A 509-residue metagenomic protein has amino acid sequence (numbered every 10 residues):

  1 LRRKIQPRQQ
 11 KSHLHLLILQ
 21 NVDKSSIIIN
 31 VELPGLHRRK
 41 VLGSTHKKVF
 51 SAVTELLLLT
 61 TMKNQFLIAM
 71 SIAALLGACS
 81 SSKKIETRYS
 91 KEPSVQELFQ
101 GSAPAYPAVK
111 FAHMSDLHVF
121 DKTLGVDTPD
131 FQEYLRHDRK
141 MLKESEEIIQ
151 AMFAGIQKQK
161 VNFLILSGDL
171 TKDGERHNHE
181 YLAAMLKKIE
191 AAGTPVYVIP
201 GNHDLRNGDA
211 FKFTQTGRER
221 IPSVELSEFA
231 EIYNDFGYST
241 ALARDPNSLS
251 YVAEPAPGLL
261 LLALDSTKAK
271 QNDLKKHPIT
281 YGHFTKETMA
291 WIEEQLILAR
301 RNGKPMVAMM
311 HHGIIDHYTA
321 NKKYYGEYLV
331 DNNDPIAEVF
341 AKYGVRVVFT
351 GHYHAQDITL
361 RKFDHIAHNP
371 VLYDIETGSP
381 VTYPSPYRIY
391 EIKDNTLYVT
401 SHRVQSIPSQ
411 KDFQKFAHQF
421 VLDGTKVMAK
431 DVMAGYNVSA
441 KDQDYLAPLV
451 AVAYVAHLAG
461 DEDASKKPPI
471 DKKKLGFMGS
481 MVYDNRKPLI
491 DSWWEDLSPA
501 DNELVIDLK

Functional and structural regions predicted by a protein language model:
G77-A78: C-terminal motif of bacterial Sec signal peptides marking the signal peptidase cleavage site
S82-R176, T285: N-terminal active-site segment of His-dependent metallophosphoesterases
T87-E92, A105, D394-K509: A short C-terminal boundary segment appended to hydrolase-like catalytic domains
P93-A103, Y181-A290, H368, I389: Extended active-site neighborhood of metal-dependent phosphoesterases/phosphodiesterases
A108-D121, L259-N272, M309, Y373-G378 (+1 more regions): Active-site-proximal beta-strand elements of phosphoester/diester hydrolases
L117-E147, K212-Q215, K270-F284, N321-Y325 (+1 more regions): Acidic/histidine-rich helix-loop elements that form or flank divalent-metal/phosphate-binding sites at the catalytic
F120-T123, K172-G174, N202-A210, A269-N272 (+3 more regions): Active-site environment of divalent metal-dependent phosphoester hydrolases
I156-F163, P195, L260-A263, K275-Y373: His/acidic metal-ligating clusters that form di-metal
